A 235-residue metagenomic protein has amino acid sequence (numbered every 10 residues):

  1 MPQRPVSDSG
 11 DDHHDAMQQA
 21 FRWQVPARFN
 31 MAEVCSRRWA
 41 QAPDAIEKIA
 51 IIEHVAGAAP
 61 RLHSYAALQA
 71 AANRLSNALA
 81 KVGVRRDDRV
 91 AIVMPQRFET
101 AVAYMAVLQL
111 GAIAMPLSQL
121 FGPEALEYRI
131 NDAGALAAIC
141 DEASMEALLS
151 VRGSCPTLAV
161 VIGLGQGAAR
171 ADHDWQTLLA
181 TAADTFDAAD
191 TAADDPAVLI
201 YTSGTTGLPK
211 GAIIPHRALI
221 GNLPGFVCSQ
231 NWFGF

Functional and structural regions predicted by a protein language model:
M1-H63, A67-A80, G167: N-lobe entry segment of adenylate-forming
E47-I49, G163-A169, A180-Y201, L208 (+1 more regions): Conserved pre-ATP/AMP-binding loop-to-beta segment of ANL
E47-M105, G122-E127, D174-A180: Conserved AMP-binding/adenylate-forming core of the ANL superfamily
R61-A66, A197-P224: Conserved AMP-binding A3 loop
N77, K81-V82, M105, Q109-T177: Structural core segment of the AMP-binding/adenylate-forming
V90, V107, A138, P196 (+1 more regions): Conserved S/T- and glycine-rich ATP-binding loop of Class I adenylate-forming
T100-L108, A114, L219, F226: Short hydrophobic alpha-helical segments of the AMP-binding
I220-F235: Conserved AMP-binding/adenylation subdomain of ANL enzymes
